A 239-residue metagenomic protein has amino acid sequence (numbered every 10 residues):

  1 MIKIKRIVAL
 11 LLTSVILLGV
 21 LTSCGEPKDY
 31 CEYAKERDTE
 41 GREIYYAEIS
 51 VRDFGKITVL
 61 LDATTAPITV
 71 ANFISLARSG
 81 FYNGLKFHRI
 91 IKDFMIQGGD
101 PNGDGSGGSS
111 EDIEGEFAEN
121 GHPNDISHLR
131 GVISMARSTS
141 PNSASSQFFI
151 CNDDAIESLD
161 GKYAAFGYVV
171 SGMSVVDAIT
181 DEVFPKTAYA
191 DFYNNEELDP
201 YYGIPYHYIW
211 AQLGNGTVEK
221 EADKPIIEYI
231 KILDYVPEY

Functional and structural regions predicted by a protein language model:
M1-L11: Bacterial N-terminal signal peptides that target proteins for export
L12, I16-V20: Hydrophobic core
L21-Y239: Cyclophilin-like peptidyl-prolyl cis-trans isomerases
